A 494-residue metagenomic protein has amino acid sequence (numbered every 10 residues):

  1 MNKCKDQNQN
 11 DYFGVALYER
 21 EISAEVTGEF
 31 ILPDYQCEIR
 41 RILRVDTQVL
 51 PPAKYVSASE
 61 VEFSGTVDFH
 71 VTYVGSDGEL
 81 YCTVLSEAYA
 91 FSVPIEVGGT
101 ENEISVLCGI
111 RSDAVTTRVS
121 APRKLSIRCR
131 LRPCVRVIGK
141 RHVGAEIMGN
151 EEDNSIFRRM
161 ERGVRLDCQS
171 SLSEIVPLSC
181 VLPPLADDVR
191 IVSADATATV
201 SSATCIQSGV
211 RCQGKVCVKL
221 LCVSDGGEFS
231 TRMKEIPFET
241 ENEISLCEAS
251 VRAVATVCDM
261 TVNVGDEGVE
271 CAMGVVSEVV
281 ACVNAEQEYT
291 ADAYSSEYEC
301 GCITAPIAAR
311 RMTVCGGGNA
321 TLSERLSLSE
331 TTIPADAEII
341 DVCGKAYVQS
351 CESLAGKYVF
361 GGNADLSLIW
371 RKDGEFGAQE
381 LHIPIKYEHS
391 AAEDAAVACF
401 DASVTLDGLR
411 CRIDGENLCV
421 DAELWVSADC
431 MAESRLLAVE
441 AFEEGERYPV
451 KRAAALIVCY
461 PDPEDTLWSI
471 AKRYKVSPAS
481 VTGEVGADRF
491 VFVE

Functional and structural regions predicted by a protein language model:
M1-R452: Interfacial loop/beta elements and low-complexity acidic/Ser/Thr-rich segments of macromolecular assembly/processing
E444-E494: Primarily a LysM-type cell-wall glycan-binding module
